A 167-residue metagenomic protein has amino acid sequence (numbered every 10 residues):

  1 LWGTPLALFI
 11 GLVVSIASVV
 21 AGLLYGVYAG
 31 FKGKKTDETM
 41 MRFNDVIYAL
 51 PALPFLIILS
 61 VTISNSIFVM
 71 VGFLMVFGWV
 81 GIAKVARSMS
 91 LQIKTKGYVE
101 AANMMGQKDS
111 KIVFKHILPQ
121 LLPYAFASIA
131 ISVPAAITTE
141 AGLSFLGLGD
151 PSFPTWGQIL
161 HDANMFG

Functional and structural regions predicted by a protein language model:
L1-V14, H161-G167: Periplasmic/extracellular loop-to-transmembrane helix junction in inner-membrane transport proteins
T4, L8, T39, F43-V46 (+4 more regions): Hydrophobic alpha-helical elements at and bordering transmembrane segments of multi-pass membrane proteins
P5-A21, S110-E140: Transmembrane alpha-helices
A17-A21, G30-Q92, Y124-F126: Generic hydrophobic transmembrane alpha-helix motif, especially the helices
G26, G30, L56, S60 (+4 more regions): Juxtamembrane/transmembrane-helix interface segments of polytopic membrane transporters
V61-T62, M89-S90, T139-G167: Glycine-rich helix-loop "coupling/hinge" segments at transmembrane-helix boundaries in multipass transporters
